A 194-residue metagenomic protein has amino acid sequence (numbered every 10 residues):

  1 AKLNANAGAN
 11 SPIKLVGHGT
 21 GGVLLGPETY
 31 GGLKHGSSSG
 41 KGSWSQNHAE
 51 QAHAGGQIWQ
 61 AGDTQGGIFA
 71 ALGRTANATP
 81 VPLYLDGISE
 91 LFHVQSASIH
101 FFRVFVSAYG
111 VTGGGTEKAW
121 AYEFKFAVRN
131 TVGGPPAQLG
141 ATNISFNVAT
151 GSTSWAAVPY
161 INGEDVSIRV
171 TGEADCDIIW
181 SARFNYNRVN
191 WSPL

Functional and structural regions predicted by a protein language model:
A1-N4, A61-I88, G140-V158: Generic detector of solvent-exposed, compositionally biased contiguous segments
A1-W44, P135-P136, I144-S167, E173-S181 (+1 more regions): Beta-strand-rich receptor-binding modules of extracellular spikes/adhesins
A5, G17, A54, V106-A108 (+3 more regions): Hydrophobic side chains in beta-strands
N10-P12, H48-A49, I99-R103: Short, surface-exposed beta-edge/turn micro-motifs
V16-Y84: Glycine- and small/polar-enriched repetitive beta-structure motifs of secreted/surface proteins
D86-N130, I179-N187: Beta-rich globular "head" domains
Y109-A157: Terminal beta-strand-rich extracellular "head" domains that mediate receptor/glycan or other ligand binding
W120, P193-L194: Serine/threonine-enriched low-complexity regions used as flexible
